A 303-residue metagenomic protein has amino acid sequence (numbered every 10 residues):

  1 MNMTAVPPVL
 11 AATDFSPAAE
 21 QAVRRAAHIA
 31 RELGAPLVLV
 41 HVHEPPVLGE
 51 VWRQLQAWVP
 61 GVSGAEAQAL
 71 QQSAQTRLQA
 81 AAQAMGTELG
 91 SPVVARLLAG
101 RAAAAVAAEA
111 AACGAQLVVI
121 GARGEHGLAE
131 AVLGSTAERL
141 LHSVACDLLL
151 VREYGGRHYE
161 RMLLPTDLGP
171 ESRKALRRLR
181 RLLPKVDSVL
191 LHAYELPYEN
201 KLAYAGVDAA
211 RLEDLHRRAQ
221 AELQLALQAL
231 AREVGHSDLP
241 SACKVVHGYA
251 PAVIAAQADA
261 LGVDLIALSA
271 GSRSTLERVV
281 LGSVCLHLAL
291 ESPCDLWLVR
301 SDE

Functional and structural regions predicted by a protein language model:
M1-A5, A18, R25, E32 (+7 more regions): Structural beta-alpha unit
N2-A5, R31-E32, A103-G156, A256-E303: Gly/Ser-rich helix-loop-strand patches that form or flank binding pockets for ribonucleotide-derived cofactors
N2-G61, R161-L212: Small/aliphatic-rich secondary-structure junction motif
A27, Q83, E138, R177 (+4 more regions): Active-site phosphate/pyrophosphate- and oxyanion-stabilizing loops and adjacent acidic/basic residues in soluble
L33-A35, T87-P92, G114, C146 (+4 more regions): Short glycine/proline-enriched coil/turn segments at helix->beta-strand junctions
V38-V40, V94-L98, L149, V189-L191 (+2 more regions): General small-molecule cofactor/ligand-binding pocket signal
V59-T76, A210-E222: A short acidic, glycine-rich active-site loop that binds or catalyzes chemistry on phosphate/adenosine moieties
A193-K244: Glycine-rich phosphate/pyrophosphate-binding loop and the adjoining helix
